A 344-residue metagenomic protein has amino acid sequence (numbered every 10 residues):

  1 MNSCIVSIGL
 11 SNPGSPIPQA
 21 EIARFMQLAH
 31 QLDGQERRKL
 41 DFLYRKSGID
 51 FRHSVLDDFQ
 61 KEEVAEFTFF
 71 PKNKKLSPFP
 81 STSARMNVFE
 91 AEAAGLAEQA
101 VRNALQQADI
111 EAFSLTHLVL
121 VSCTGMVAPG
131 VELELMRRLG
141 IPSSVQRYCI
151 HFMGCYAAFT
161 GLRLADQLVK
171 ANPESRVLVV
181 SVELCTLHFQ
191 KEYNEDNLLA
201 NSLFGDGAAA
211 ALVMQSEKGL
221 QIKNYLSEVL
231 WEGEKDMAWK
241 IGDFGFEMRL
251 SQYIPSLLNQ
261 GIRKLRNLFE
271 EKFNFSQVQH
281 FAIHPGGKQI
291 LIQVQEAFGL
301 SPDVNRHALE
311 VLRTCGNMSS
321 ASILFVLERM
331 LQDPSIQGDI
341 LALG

Functional and structural regions predicted by a protein language model:
M1-N2, A112-T116, S143-Q146, A171-V177 (+5 more regions): Short coil/turn connectors at secondary-structure junctions
M1-V88, R176, C185, F189-Q260 (+1 more regions): Condensing-enzyme catalytic core mediating Claisen C-C bond formation in acyl metabolism
S7-G9, V121, H151, R176-E183 (+1 more regions): Short beta-strand segments
S77-V119, C123-G125: Hydrophobic alpha-helical hairpins/lids featuring a short glycine-rich hinge
P80-S81, F113-H117, L139-H151, K191-D196 (+1 more regions): Glycine/charged-rich beta-loop-alpha catalytic/anionic-binding loops adjacent to active sites
E98, C123-T124, P142-S144, C149-K170 (+2 more regions): Claisen-condensing/thiolase-fold acyl-transfer catalytic domains that form or cleave C-C bonds in fatty acid
A100-L115, R263-Q279, F298, M330-P334: Phosphate/pyrophosphate-binding loops at sites that engage ATP/ADP/AMP, CoA/4′-phosphopantetheine, polyphosphate
M126-I141, V179-Q190, K235-W239, L291-N305: Acidic-glycine-rich active-site phosphate/pyrophosphate-binding loop
